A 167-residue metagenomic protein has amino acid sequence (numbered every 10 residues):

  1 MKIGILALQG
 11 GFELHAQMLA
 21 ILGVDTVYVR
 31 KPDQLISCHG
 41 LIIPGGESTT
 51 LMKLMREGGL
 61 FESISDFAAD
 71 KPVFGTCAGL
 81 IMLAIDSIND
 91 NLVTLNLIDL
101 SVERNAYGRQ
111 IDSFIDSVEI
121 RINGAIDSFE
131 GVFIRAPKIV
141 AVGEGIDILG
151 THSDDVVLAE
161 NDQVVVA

Functional and structural regions predicted by a protein language model:
M1-D66, P72: N-terminal beta1-alpha1 cap of cysteine-dependent amidohydrolase-like domains
L8-Q9, V29, C38, G45-E47 (+6 more regions): Fold-independent oxyanion-binding glycine-rich loops and adjacent beta-strand/coil segments at enzyme active sites
F12, L35, M82, N89 (+2 more regions): Flexible, glycine-rich phosphate/dinucleotide-binding loops and adjacent beta-alpha linkers at cofactor/substrate
R30-P32, E62-I64, I85, I122 (+1 more regions): Short, flexible, glycine/charge-rich loop motifs used to bind or transfer phosphoryl groups or to couple energy/partner
E47-E119: Cysteine-nucleophile active-site neighborhood
R104-A167: Amide-donor transfer/coupling interface in amidating biosynthetic enzymes
